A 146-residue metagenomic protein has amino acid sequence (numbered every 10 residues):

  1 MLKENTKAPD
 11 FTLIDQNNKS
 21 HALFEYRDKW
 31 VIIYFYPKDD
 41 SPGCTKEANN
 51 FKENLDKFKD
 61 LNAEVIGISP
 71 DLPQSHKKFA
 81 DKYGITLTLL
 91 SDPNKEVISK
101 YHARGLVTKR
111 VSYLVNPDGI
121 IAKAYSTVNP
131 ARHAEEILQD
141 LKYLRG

Functional and structural regions predicted by a protein language model:
M1-G146: Chalcogenol-based redox active-site neighborhoods
